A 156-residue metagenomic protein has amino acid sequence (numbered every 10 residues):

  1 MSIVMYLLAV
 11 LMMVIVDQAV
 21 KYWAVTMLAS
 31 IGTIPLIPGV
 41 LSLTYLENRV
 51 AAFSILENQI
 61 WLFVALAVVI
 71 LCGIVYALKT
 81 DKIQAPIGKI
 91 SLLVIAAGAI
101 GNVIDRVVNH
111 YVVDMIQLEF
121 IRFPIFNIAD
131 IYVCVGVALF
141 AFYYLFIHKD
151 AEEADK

Functional and structural regions predicted by a protein language model:
M1-K156: Alpha-helical transmembrane bundles and membrane-interface segments of multipass inner-membrane proteins
